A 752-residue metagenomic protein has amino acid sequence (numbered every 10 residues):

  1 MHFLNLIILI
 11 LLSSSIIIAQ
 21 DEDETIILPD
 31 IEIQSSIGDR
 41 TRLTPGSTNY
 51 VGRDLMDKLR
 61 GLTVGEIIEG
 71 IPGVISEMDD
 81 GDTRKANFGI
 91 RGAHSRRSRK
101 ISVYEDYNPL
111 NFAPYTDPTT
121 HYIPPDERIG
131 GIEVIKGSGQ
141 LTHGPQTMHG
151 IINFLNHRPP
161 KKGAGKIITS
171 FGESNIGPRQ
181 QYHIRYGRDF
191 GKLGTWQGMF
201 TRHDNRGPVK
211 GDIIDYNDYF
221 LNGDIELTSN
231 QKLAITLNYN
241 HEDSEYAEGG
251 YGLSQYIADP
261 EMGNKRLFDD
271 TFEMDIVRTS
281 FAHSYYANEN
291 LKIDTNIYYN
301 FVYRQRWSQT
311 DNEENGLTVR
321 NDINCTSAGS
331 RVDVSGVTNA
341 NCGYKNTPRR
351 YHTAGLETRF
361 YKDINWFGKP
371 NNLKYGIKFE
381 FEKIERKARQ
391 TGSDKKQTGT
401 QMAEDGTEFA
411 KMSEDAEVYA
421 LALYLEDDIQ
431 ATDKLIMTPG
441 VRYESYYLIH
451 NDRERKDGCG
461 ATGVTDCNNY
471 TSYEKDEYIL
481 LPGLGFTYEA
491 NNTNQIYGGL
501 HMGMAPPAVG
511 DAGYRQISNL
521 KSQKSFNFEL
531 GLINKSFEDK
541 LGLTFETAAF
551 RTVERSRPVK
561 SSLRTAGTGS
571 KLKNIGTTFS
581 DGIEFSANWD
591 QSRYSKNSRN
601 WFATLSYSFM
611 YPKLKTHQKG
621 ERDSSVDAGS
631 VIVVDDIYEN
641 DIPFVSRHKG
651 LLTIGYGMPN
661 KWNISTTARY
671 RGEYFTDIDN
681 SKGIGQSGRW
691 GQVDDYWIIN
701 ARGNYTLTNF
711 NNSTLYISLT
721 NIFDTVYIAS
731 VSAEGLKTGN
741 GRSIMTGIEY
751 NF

Functional and structural regions predicted by a protein language model:
G65-N108: Extracytoplasmic beta-strand/coil segments of soluble accessory domains associated with Gram-negative outer-membrane
N108-K136: Short acidic/polar hinge/loop motifs at secondary-structure boundaries that mediate gating or recognition
A164, E173-D204, P208-A247, T271-A287 (+1 more regions): Transmembrane beta-barrel wall of Gram-negative outer-membrane proteins
G187, N238, D427, G498 (+4 more regions): Conserved C-terminal beta-signal and adjacent last beta-strands/turns of outer-membrane beta-barrel proteins
S229-N238, M274-E313, L317, N321-R455 (+4 more regions): Face-selective signature of the C-terminal outer-membrane beta-barrel domain
D243-E245, G249-S254, K383, Y447-I449 (+7 more regions): Surface-exposed extracellular loop regions of Gram-negative outer-membrane beta-barrel proteins, predominantly
S284-N288, K292-T310, E489, Q495-G499 (+6 more regions): Membrane-embedded beta-barrel scaffold of Gram-negative outer-membrane proteins
Y361, T432-D433, M437, K540-V553 (+2 more regions): Gram-negative outer-membrane beta-barrel transporters
